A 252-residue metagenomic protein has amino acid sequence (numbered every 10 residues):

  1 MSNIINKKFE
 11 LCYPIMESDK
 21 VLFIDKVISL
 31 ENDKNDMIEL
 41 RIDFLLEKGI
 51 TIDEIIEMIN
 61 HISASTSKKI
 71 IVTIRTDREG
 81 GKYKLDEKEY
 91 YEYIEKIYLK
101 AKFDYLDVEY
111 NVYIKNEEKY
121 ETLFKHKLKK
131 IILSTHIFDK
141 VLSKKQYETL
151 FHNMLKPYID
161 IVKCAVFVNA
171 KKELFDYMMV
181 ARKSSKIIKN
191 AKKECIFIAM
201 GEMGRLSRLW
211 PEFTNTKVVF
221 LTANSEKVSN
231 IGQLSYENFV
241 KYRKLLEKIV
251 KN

Functional and structural regions predicted by a protein language model:
M1, M16, M37, M58 (+3 more regions): Detector for methionine-enriched segments
N3-L123, T135-V141: Active-site beta->alpha loop and helix N-cap motifs at the rims of alpha/beta catalytic domains
Y110-N252: Catalytic alpha/beta core domains of metabolic enzymes, predominantly
